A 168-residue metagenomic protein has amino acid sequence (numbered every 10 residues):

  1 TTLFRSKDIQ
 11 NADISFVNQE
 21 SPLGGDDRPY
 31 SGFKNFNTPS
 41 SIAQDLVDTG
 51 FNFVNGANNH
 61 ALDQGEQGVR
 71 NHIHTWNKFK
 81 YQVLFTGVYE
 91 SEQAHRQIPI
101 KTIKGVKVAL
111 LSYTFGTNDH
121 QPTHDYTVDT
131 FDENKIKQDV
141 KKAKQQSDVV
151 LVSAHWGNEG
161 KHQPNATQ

Functional and structural regions predicted by a protein language model:
T1-Q168: Acidic, metal/ion-coordinating pockets
